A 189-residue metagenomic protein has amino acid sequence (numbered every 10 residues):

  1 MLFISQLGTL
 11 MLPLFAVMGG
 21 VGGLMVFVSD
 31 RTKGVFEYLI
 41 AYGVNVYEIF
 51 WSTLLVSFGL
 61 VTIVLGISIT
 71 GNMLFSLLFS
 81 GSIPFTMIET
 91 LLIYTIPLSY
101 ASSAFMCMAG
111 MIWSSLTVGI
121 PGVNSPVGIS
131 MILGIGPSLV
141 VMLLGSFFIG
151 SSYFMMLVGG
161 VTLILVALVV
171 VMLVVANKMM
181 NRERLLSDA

Functional and structural regions predicted by a protein language model:
M1-K33, S52-A189: Hydrophobic alpha-helical transmembrane segments of membrane proteins
Y38-V46: Short helix-to-coil transition segments within interhelical loops that connect adjacent transmembrane helices
